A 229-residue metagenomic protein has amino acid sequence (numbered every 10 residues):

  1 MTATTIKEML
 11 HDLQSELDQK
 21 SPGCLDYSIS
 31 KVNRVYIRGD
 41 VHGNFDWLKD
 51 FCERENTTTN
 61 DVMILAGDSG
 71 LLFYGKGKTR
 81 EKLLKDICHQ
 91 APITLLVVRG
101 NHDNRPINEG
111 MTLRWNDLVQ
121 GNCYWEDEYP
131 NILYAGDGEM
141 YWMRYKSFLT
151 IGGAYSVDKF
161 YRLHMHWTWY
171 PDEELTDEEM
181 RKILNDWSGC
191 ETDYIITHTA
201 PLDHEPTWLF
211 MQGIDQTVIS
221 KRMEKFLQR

Functional and structural regions predicted by a protein language model:
T4, E8-Q14, D18, P22 (+1 more regions): Active-site-proximal loop/helix segment associated with metal-binding centers of metalloenzymes
I6, G23, R34, R38 (+2 more regions): Core catalytic region of metal-dependent phosphoesterases/phosphodiesterases, especially metallo-beta-lactamase-like
C24-S30: Short boundary motifs at domain starts and secondary-structure transition points
V32-R38, H166-W169: Acidic/glycine-enriched edge-of-secondary-structure segments
V41-H42, T199-P201, R229: Histidine-centered catalytic micro-motifs
C52-E55, W187, L227: Short hydrophobic patches on amphipathic alpha-helices that form coiled-coil/helix-mediated interaction surfaces
K221-R229: Short, intrinsically disordered, charge-balanced linker/junction segments flanking boundaries in proteins
